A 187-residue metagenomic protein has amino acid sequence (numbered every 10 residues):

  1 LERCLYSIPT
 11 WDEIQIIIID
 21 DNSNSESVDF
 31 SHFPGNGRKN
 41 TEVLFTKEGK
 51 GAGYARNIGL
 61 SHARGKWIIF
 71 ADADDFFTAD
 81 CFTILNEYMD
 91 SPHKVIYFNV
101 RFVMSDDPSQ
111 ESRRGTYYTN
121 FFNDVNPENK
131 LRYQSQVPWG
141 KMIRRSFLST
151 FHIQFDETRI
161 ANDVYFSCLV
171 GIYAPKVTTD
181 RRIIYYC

Functional and structural regions predicted by a protein language model:
L1-E2, D20, T78: A structural helix-start
L5-F45: Acidic donor-binding segment of Leloir-type glycosyltransferases
E13, A63-G65, A174: Short, well-ordered alpha-helix to beta-strand connector turns
D21, A71-A73: Active-site acidic Asp-centered loop
T46-A63: Glycine-rich, basic loop-to-helix element that forms the pyrophosphate-binding segment of sugar-nucleotide handling
A52-R56, A73-D180, Y185-C187: Donor-binding/catalytic cores of nucleotide-activated saccharide and glycerol-phosphate transferases/polymerases
I68: Short aromatic/hydrophobic "clamp" motif used to bind/position activated sugar donors
